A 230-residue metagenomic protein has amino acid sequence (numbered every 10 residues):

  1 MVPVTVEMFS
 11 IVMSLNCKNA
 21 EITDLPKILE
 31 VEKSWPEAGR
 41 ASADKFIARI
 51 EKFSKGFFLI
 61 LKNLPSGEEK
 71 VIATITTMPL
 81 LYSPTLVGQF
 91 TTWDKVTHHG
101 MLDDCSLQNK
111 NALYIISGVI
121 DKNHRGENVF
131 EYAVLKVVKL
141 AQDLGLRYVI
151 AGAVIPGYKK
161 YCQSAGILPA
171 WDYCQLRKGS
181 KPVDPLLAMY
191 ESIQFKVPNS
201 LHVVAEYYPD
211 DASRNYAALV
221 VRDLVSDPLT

Functional and structural regions predicted by a protein language model:
I11-K27: A short beta-loop-alpha structural element at the N-terminal edge of CoA-dependent acyl/N-acetyltransferase catalytic
I11-M13, L64-K70, S213, D227-T230: Short, solvent-exposed loop/turn segments that connect beta-strands within catalytic domains and beta-strand-rich
A20, G118-I120: Hydrophobic adenine-recognition pocket in adenosine-nucleotide-binding enzymes
P36-T85, K95-D104: Active-site rim helix/loop that mediates acceptor-substrate recognition in acyltransferases
K55-F57, R214-V220: Short hydrophobic/aromatic beta-strand or adjacent loop that forms the aromatic wall/cage of a ligand/substrate-binding
I75-S117, L135, I155, K159-V183 (+3 more regions): Conserved acyl-donor/pantetheine-binding loop and adjacent beta-alpha core of acyl/acetyltransferases and related
I120, R125-D143, I150-A151: Conserved acetyl-CoA-binding loop-helix of GNAT-fold acetyltransferases
